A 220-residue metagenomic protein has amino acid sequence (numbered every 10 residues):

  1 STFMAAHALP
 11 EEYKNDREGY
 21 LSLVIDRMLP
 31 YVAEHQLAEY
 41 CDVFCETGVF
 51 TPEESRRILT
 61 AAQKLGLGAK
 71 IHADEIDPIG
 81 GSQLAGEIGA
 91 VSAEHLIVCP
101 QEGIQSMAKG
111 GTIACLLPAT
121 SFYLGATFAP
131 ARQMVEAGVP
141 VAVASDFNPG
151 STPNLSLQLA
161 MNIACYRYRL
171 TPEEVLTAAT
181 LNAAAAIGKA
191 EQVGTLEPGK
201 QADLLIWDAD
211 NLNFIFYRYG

Functional and structural regions predicted by a protein language model:
S1-Q83: Metal-coordinating catalytic core of metallo-dependent amide/deamination hydrolases
A8-P10, F50, Y123, G150 (+1 more regions): Flexible, glycine-rich phosphate/dinucleotide-binding loops and adjacent beta-alpha linkers at cofactor/substrate
E12, P52, I104, G125 (+1 more regions): Generic domain-boundary/flexible-linker signal
D16, Y20-L21, E54-A62, I163-A164 (+2 more regions): Short, charged low-complexity intrinsically disordered segments located at boundaries of structured domains
Y40-V43, S92-H95, L204: Well-ordered beta-strand positions
G68-A69, P78-T195, W207-N211: Active-site-adjacent C-terminal substructures of enzyme catalytic domains
L181, Q201-G220: C-terminal cap of metal-dependent C-N hydrolases
E197-G199: Cytochrome P450 C-terminal beta-domain/meander region
